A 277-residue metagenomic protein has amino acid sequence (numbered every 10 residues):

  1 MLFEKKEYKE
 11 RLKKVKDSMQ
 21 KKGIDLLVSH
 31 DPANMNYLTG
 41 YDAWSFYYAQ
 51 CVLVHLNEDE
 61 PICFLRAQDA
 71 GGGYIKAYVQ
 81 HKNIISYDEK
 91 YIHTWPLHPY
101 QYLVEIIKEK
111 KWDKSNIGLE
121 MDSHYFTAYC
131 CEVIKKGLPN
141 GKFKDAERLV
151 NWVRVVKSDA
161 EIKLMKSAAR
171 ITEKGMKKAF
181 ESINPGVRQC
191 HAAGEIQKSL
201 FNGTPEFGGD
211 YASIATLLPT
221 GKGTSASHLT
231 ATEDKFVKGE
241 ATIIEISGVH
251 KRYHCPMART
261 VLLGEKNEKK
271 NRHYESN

Functional and structural regions predicted by a protein language model:
M1-N277: Active-site neighborhoods and metal-handling regions in enzymes and metal-associated proteins
